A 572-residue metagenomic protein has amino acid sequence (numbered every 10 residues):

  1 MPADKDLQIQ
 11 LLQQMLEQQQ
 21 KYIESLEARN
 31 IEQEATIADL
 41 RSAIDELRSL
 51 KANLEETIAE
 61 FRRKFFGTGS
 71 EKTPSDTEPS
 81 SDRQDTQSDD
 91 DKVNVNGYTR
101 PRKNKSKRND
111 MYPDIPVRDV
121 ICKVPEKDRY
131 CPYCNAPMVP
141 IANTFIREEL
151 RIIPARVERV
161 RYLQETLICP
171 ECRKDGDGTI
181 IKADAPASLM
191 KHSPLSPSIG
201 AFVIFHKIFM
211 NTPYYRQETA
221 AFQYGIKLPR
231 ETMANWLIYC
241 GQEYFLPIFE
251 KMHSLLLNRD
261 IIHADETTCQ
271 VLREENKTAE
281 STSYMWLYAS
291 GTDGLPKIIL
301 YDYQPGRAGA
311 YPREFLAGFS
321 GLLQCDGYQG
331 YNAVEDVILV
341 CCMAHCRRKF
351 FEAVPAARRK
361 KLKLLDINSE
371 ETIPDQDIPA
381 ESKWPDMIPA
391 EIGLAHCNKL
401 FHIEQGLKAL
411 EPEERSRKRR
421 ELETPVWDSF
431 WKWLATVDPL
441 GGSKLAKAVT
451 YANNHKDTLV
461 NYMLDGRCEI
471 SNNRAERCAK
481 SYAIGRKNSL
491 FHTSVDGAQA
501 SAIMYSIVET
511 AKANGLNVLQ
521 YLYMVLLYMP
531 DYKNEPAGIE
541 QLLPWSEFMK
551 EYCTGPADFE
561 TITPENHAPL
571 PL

Functional and structural regions predicted by a protein language model:
M1-K191, A234, H263-A264, C325 (+3 more regions): Short, flexible loop/hinge motifs at secondary-structure junctions
P2, A28, D128-R129, T166-I168 (+1 more regions): Catalytic center-proximal scaffold of phosphoryl-transfer enzymes
